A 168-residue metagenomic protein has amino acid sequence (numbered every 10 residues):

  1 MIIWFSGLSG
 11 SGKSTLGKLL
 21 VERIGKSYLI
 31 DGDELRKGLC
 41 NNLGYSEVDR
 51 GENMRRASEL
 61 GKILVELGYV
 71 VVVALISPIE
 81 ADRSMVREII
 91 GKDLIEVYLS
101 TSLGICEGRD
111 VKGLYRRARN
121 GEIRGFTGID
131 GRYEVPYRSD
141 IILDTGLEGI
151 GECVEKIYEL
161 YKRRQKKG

Functional and structural regions predicted by a protein language model:
I2: Walker A (P-loop) ATP-phosphate-binding motif of ABC ATPase nucleotide-binding domains
F5: Hydrophobic anchor at the beta1->P-loop junction of P-loop NTPases
S11, G17-L60: Conserved substrate/cofactor phosphate-moiety recognition/catalytic segment in nucleotide-dependent phosphotransferases
S27-L29, L94-E96, D140-I142: Conserved beta-strand scaffold positions in the cores of enzyme catalytic domains, especially in NTP/NDP-utilizing
G38, L43-G44, D49, G61-V71 (+2 more regions): ATP-dependent NMP and nucleoside kinases share a basic, alpha-helical "lid"
S58, I150-Y158: Short, amphipathic alpha-helical "lid/cap" segments that border enzyme active or binding sites
V65, Y158-G168: Short, hydrophobic alpha-helical segments
S100-L103, G108-C153, R164-G168: Small-molecule kinase domains that catalyze NTP-dependent phosphoryl transfer to phosphate-bearing small molecules
